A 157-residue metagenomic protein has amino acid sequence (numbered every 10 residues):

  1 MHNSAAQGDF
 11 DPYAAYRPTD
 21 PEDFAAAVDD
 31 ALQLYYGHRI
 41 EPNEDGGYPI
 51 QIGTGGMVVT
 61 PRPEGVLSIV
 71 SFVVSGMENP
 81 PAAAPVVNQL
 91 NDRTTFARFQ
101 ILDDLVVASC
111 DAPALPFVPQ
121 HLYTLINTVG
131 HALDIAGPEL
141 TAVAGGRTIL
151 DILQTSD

Functional and structural regions predicted by a protein language model:
M1-T54, R98-I101: Charge-rich, low-complexity N-terminal segments
P18, E22, M77, P81 (+1 more regions): Ordered, soluble secondary-structure elements with a strong preference for glycine-centered loop motifs and nearby
D23, A27, P81-V86, T148: Exposed alpha-helical structural elements
Y48-S75: Short N-terminal mixed-charge amphipathic segments
V66-D111, Q154-D157: Short, internal acidic amphipathic alpha-helical interface segments that mediate docking to partner proteins
V86-T95, D111-G145: Ampiphathic alpha-helical segments that act as solvent-exposed interaction surfaces
L140-D157: Short, highly charged C-terminal tails/helix-capping segments
